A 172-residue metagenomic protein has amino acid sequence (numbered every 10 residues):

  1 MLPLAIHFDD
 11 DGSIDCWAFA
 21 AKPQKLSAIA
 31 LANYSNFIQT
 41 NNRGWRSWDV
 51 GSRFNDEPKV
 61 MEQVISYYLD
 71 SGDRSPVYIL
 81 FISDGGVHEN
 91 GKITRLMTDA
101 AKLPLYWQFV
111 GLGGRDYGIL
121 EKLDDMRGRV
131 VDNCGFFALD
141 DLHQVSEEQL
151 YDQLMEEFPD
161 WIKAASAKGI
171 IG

Functional and structural regions predicted by a protein language model:
M1-L31, I79-L80, V110: Von Willebrand factor
P3, Q63-S66, R95: Alpha-helical scaffolding segments of alpha/beta enzyme cores, especially the outer helices of TIM-barrel or partial
H7-F8, S66-S75, T98-A101, I171: Surface-exposed acidic, glycine-flexible loop patches that form ligand/cofactor-binding and adhesion interfaces
A21-Q24, G86-V87, G114, D141: Conserved beta-strand elements of beta-rich interaction domains across eukaryotes, especially beta-propellers
K25-A30, E89-T94, G118-E121: A short acidic (Asp/Glu
N36-P76, V87-E89, G113-I119: Von Willebrand factor
Y78-R115: Extended serine/threonine-enriched, polar tracts that run as long, contiguous segments within proteins
A100-G172: Von Willebrand factor type A / integrin I
